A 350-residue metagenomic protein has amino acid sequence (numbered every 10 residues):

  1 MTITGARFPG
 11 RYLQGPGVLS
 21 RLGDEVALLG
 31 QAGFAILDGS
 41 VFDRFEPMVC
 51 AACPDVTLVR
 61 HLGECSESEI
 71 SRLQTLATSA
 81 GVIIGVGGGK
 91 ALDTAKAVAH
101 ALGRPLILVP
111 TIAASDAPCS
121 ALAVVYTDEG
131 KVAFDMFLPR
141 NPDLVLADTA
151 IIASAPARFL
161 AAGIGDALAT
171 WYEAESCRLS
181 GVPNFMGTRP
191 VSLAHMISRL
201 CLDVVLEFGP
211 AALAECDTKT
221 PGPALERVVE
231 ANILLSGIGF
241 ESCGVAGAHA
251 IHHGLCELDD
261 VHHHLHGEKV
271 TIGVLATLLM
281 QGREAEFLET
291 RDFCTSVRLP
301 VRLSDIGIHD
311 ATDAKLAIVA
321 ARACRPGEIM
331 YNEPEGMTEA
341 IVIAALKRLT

Functional and structural regions predicted by a protein language model:
M1-V82, L303: ATP/NTP phosphate-donor binding region
T4-A6, A27-L28, T75-T78, A99 (+6 more regions): Solvent-exposed alpha-helices and their adjacent loops that cap or buttress functional pockets in soluble metabolic
L19, F42-F45, K90-A97, S115-C119 (+2 more regions): Short glycine/serine/threonine-rich phosphate/pyrophosphate-binding segments that cradle anionic phosphate groups
A77-V98, L102-A113: A short, small-residue-rich loop immediately preceding and capping a beta-strand
H100-L193: A glycine/threonine-rich phosphate-anchoring loop and its flanking beta-alpha core in nucleotide/phosphate-binding
F185-S296: Active-site segments that bind and position negatively charged phosphate/pyrophosphate groups
R283-T350: C-terminal charged capping/lid subdomain of soluble metabolic enzymes
